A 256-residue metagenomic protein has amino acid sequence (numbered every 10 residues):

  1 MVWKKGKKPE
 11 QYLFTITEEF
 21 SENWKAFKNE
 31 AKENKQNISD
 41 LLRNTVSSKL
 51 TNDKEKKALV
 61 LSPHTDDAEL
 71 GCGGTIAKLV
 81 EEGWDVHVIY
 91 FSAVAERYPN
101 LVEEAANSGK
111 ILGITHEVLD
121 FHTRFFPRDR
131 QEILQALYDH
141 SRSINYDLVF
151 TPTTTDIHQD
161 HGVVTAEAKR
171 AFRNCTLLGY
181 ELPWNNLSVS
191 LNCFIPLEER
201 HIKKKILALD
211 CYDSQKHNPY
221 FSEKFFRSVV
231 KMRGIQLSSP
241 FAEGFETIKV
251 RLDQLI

Functional and structural regions predicted by a protein language model:
V2, E10-N23, S108-I114, S143-I144 (+3 more regions): The feature marks non-catalytic terminal segments
V2-K4, P9, T17-I144, R170-N174 (+2 more regions): Active-site rim/loop-helix segments in enzyme catalytic domains that contact anionic ligands
P63, T153-T154, E181-P183: Histidine-centered beta-alpha loop that forms part of the nucleotide-sugar donor binding/catalytic region in diverse
A68, A95-R97, D156-H161, N185-L187 (+1 more regions): Active-site environment of divalent metal-dependent phosphoester hydrolases
C72, N100-L101, G162, S188-C193: Short aromatic-enriched loop/helix-cap "lid" or pocket-rim segments at secondary-structure transitions that line
H87-Y90, F150, G179-E181: Short beta-strand segments
Y138-T155, H161, T165: Proline-aspartate-enriched helix->loop->beta-strand connector
D160, V164, A168-A171, C175-L178: Conserved beta-sheet core of the metallophosphoesterase superfamily
